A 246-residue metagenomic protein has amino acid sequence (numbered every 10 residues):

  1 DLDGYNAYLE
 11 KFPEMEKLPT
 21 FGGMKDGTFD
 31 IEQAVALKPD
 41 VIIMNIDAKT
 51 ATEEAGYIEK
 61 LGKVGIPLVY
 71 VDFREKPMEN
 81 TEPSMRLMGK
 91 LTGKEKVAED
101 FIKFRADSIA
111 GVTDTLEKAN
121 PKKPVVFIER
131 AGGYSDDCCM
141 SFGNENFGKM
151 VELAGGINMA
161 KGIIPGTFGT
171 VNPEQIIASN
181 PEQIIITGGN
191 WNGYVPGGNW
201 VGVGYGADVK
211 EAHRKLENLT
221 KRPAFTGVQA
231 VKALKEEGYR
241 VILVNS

Functional and structural regions predicted by a protein language model:
D1-A36, V41-T50: A short, structured surface patch at a secondary-structure boundary
D1-L2, P39, D47-A48, I66 (+3 more regions): Solvent-exposed coil/turn segments that connect beta secondary-structure elements in extracytoplasmic/periplasmic
F29, D107, G111-D114, G169-Q175 (+1 more regions): Alpha-helical scaffolding within the catalytic cores of extracellular/periplasmic polymer-degrading hydrolases
V41, A48, E53-D136, A160 (+1 more regions): Extracytoplasmic substrate-binding proteins
K49-K63, G189-E211, K215: A ligand-binding cleft/hinge motif common to bilobed small-molecule-binding domains
C139-T167: Alpha-helical, coiled-coil/dimerization segments enriched in small aliphatic residues
F147-E152, T167-P196: Ligand-binding pocket segment of bilobal, Venus flytrap-like solute-binding proteins
Y205, T220-G227, E237-S246: C-terminal soluble interaction/assembly domains
